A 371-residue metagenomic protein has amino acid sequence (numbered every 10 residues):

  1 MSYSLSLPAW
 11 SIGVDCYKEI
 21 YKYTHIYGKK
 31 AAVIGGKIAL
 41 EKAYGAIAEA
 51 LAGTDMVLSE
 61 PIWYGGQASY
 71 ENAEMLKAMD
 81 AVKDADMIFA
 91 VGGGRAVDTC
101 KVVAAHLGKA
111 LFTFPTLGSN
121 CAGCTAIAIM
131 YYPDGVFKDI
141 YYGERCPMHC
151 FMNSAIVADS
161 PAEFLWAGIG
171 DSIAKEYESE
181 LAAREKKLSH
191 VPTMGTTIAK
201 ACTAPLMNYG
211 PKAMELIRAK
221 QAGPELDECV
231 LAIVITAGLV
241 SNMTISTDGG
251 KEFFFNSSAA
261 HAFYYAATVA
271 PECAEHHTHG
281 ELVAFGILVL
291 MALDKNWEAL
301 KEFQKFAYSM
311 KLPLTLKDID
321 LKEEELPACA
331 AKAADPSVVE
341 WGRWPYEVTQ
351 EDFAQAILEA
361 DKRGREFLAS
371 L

Functional and structural regions predicted by a protein language model:
M1-D86, L316: ATP/NTP phosphate-donor binding region
S2-S4, T24-I26, D80-K83, A104 (+4 more regions): Solvent-exposed alpha-helices and their adjacent loops that cap or buttress functional pockets in soluble metabolic
Y3, E19, S172, N296-L371: C-terminal charged capping/lid subdomain of soluble metabolic enzymes
P8, A105-C202: A glycine/threonine-rich phosphate-anchoring loop and its flanking beta-alpha core in nucleotide/phosphate-binding
Y17, L40-Y44, R95-V102, N120-C124: Short glycine/serine/threonine-rich phosphate/pyrophosphate-binding segments that cradle anionic phosphate groups
D80-V103, L107-G118: A short, small-residue-rich loop immediately preceding and capping a beta-strand
S189-F306: Active-site segments that bind and position negatively charged phosphate/pyrophosphate groups
